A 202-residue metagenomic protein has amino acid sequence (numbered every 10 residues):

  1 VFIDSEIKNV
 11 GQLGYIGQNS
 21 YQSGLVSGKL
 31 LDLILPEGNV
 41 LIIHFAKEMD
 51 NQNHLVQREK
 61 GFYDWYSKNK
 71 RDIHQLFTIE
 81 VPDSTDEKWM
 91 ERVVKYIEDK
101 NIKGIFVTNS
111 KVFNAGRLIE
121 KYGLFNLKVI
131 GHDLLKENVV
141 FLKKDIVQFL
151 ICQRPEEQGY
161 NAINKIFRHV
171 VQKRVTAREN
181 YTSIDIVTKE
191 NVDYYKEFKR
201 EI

Functional and structural regions predicted by a protein language model:
V1-Q22, L135-K143: Flexible loop/hinge segments that line or gate small-molecule binding clefts
I3, L41-F45, F106-V107, V187: Short hydrophobic segments within beta-strands
L13-G14, N39-D50: Short beta-strand segments enriched in small/hydrophobic residues
I16-L41, M90, Q153-V171: Hydrophobic alpha-helical segments within soluble ligand-binding/sensing domains
S23-S27, N53-I73, N114, Q158: Short, solvent-exposed amphipathic alpha-helices that sit in or adjacent to ligand/effector-binding or catalytic
L41, Y63-D86: Short beta-strand elements in bilobed, periplasmic/extracellular small-molecule ligand-binding domains
N51, Y66, R154-I202: Hinge/cleft segment of the Venus flytrap/periplasmic-binding protein
F77, V81-E137: Hydrophobic alpha-helical
